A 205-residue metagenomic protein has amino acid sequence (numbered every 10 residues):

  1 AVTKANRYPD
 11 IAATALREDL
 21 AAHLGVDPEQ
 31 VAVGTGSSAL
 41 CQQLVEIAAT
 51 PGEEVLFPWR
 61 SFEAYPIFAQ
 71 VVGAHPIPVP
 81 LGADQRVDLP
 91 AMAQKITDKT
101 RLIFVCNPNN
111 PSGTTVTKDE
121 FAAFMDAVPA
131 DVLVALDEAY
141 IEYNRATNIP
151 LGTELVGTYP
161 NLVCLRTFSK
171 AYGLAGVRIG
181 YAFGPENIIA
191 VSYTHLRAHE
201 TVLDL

Functional and structural regions predicted by a protein language model:
A1-S38, Q43: N-terminal small-domain helix-loop-helix segment of the aminotransferase-like
A13-R17, C41, Y65, L89 (+5 more regions): A general structural signal for well-ordered alpha-helical segments in protein cores
T14, E18, I47-V105: PLP-dependent aminotransferase-like
G36, Q42, R60, G113 (+2 more regions): Short N-terminal helix/helix-N-cap motif within the alpha/beta-hydrolase-1
Q70, I77, V87-D98, P111-V134 (+1 more regions): Active-site pre-lysine segment of PLP-dependent enzymes
V163-A175, A190-R197: Active-site PLP-lysine loop of aminotransferase-like
G180-P185: Short beta-strand-to-turn element immediately C-terminal to the catalytic PLP-Schiff-base lysine in fold type I
H195, E200-L205: Single conserved hydrophobic/aromatic residue that forms the stacking wall/gate of nucleotide- or nucleobase-binding
